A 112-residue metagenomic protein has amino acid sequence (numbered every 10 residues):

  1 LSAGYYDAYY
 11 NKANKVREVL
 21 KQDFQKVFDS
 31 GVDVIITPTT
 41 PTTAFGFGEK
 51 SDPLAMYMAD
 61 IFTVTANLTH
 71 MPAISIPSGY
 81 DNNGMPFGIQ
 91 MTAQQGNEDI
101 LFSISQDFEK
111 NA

Functional and structural regions predicted by a protein language model:
L1, T40-T43: Short glycine-rich anion-binding loops that position phosphate/pyrophosphate groups of nucleotides and phosphorylated
L1-Q22, P53, Y57, L68-A112: Structural helix-boundary/capping segments
D23-F24, F62: Residues within well-ordered alpha-helices
F28-D29, N67: Anion (oxyanion) recognition and catalysis
V32-D33: Short, high-confidence coil segments that cap the C-terminus of an alpha-helix and link into the following beta-strand
F45-A55: Glycine/threonine-rich flexible loop motifs
A59-T65: Thioredoxin-like thiol-disulfide oxidoreductase module
